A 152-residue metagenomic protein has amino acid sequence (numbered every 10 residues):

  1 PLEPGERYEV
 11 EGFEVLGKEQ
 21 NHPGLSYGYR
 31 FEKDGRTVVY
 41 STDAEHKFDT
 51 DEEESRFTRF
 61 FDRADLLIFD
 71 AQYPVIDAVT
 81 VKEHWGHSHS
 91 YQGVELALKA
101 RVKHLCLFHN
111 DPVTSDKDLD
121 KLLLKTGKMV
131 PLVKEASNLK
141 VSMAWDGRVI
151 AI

Functional and structural regions predicted by a protein language model:
P1-E54, T58-F60, D146-I152: Core dinuclear metal-dependent hydrolase active-site scaffold
F48-K140: Cap/insert and terminal regions of metallo-dependent hydrolase folds
K134-I152: Class I S-adenosyl-L-methionine
